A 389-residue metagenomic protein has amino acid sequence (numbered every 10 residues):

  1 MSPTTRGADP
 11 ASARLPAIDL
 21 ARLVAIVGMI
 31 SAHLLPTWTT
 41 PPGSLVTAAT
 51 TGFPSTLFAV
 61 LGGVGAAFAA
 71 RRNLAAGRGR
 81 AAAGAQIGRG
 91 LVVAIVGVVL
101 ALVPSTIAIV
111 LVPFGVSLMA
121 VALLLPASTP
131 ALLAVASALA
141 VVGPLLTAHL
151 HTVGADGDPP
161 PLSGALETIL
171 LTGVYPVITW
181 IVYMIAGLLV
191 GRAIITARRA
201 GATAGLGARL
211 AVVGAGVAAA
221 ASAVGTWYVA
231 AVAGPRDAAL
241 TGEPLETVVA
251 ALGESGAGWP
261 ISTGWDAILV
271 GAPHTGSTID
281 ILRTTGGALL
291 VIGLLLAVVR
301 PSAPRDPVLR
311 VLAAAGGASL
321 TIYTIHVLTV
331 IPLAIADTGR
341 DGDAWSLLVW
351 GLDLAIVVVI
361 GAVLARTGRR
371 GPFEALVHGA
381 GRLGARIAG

Functional and structural regions predicted by a protein language model:
S2-G389: Alpha-helical transmembrane segments and their immediate juxtamembrane cytosolic regions
